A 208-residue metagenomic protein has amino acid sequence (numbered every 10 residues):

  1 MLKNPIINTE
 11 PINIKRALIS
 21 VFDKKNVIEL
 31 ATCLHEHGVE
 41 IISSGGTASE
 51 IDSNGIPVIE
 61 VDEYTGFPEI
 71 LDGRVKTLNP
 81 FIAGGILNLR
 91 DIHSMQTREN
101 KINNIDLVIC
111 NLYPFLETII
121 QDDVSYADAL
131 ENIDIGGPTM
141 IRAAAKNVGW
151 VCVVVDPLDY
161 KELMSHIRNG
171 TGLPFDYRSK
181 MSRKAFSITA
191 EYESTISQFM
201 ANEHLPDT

Functional and structural regions predicted by a protein language model:
M1-Y64: N-terminal glycine-/serine-/threonine-rich phosphate-binding loop
N4-T9, I28-E29, G73-T77, T139-A143: Short, flexible, solvent-exposed loop/turn segments with mixed acidic/basic and small polar residues
E10-N13, E63, F67-I70, R74 (+3 more regions): Short, functionally important structural connectors and interaction interfaces within domains
I12-K15, I28, E36, I102-T208: Internal alpha/beta core interface subdomains
A17-S20, G84-L87, A129-N132: Short, flexible loop segments at the rims of nucleotide/cofactor-binding pockets, characterized by
D23, S44-G45, R90, G137 (+1 more regions): Helix N-cap/beta->alpha junction signal
I41-I42, F81, N132-I133: Short glycine- and Lys/Arg-enriched binding-loop motifs that mark or flank ligand-binding interfaces
G46-P114: Glycine-rich nucleotide/cofactor/substrate-binding loop typically near the N-terminus or early in the first domain
